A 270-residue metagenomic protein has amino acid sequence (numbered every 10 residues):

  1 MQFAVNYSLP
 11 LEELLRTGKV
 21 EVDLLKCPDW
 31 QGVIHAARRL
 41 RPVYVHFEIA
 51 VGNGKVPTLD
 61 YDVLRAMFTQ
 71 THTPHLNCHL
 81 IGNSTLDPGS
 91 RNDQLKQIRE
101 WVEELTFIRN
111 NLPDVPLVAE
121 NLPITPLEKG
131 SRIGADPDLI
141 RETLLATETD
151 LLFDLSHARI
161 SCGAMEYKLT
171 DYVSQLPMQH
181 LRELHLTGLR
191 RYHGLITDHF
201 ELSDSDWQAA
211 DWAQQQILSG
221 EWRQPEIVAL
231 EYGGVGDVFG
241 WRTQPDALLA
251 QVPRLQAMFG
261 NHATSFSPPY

Functional and structural regions predicted by a protein language model:
M1-F68: N-terminal pre-domain/capping segments
M1-Y7, V20-C27, R41-F47, P74-C78 (+4 more regions): Hydrophobic faces of well-ordered beta-strands that scaffold small-molecule active sites in alpha/beta enzyme cores
L9, D29-Q31, I49-V51, L80-S84 (+4 more regions): Active-site-proximal loop/turn and secondary-structure-junction residues that shape catalytic pockets, frequently
L40-H46, W101-L112, R141-T147, Q208-G220: Alpha-helix-loop-beta-strand connector modules within alpha/beta enzyme cores
G52-T58, G89-I98, S161-P225, G233 (+1 more regions): Gly/Pro-rich active-site loop or hairpin
T58-D150, I160, R242-A247: Active-site acidic/histidine proton-transfer and metal-coordination neighborhood in alpha/beta enzyme cores
E128-S131, L155-S156, C162-M165, I196: A short secondary-structure junction signal
F239-P269: C-terminal helical cap(s) of enzyme catalytic domains, especially alpha/beta-barrels
